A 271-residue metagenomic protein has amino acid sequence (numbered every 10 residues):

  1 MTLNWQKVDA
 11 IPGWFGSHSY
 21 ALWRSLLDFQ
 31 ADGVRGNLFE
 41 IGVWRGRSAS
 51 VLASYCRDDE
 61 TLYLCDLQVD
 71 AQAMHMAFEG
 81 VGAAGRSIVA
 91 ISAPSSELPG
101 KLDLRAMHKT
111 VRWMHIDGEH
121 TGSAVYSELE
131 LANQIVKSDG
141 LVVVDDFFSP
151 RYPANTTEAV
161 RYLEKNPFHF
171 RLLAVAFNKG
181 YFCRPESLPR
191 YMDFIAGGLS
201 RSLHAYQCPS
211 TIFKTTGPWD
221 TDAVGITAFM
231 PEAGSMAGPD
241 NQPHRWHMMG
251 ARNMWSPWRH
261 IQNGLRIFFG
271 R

Functional and structural regions predicted by a protein language model:
L3-Y20, R24-G270: S-adenosylmethionine/decaboxylated-SAM
